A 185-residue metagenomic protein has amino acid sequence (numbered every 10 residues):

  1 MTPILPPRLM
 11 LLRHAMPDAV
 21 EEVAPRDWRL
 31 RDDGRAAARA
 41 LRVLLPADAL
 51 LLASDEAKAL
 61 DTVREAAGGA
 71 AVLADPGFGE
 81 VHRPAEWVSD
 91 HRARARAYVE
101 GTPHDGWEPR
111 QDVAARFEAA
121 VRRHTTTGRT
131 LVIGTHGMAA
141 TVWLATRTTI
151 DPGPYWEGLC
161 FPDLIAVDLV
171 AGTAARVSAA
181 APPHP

Functional and structural regions predicted by a protein language model:
T2-D75, D105-G106, P162: Active-site-proximal alpha-helix that buttresses catalytic centers in soluble enzyme cores
L9, A49, R129-M138: Generic beta-sheet signal
A24, R29, A66-A119: Phosphate-handling substructures
R39-V43, A114, E118-T125: Generic structural signal for well-ordered alpha-helical scaffold segments
A53-S54, A115, G134-T135: Short beta-strand scaffold positions
E65, V142, T146: Active-site signature of alpha/beta-hydrolase-fold catalytic machinery across serine- and Asp/Cys-nucleophile hydrolases
T148-S178: Domain-level recognition of soluble alpha/beta enzyme cores, biased toward histidine phosphatases/phosphomutases
S178-P185: Acidic, His/Gly-rich catalytic cores of divalent-metal-dependent hydrolytic chemistry
